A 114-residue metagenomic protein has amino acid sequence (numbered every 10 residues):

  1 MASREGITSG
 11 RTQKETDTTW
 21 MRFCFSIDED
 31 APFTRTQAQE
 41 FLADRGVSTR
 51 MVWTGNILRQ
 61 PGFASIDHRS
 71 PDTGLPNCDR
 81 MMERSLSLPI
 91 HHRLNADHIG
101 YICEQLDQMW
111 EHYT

Functional and structural regions predicted by a protein language model:
M1-T114: PLP-dependent aminotransferase class I/II
